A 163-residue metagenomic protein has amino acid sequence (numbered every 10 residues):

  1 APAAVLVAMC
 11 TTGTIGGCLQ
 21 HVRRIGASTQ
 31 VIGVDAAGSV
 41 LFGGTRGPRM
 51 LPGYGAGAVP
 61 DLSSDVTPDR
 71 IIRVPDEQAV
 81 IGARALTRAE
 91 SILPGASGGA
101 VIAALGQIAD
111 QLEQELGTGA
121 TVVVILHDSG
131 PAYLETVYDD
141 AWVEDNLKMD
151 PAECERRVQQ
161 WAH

Functional and structural regions predicted by a protein language model:
A1-T29: Glycine-rich ThDP/TPP pyrophosphate-binding loop and its adjacent helix/strand module within ThDP-dependent enzymes
P2-A3, P68, G119: Local beta-strand N-terminus motif with an aromatic residue
A3-A4, I92-P94, G99-A100, Q107-I108 (+1 more regions): Terminal helix/beta-alpha structural elements that buttress the NAD(P)+-binding lobe
V7-C10, G33-D35, V123-H127: Short beta-strand segments
A8-C18, S97-L105, Y133: Short glycine/serine/threonine-rich phosphate/pyrophosphate-binding segments that cradle anionic phosphate groups
V22-A96, V137-H163: Active-site/ligand-binding loops adjacent to catalytic centers
R24-I32, A109-T121: Phosphate-handling active-site elements
R84-R88, G117-Y138: ATP/nucleoside-binding phosphotransfer catalytic cores, i.e., glycine-rich phosphate-binding loops
